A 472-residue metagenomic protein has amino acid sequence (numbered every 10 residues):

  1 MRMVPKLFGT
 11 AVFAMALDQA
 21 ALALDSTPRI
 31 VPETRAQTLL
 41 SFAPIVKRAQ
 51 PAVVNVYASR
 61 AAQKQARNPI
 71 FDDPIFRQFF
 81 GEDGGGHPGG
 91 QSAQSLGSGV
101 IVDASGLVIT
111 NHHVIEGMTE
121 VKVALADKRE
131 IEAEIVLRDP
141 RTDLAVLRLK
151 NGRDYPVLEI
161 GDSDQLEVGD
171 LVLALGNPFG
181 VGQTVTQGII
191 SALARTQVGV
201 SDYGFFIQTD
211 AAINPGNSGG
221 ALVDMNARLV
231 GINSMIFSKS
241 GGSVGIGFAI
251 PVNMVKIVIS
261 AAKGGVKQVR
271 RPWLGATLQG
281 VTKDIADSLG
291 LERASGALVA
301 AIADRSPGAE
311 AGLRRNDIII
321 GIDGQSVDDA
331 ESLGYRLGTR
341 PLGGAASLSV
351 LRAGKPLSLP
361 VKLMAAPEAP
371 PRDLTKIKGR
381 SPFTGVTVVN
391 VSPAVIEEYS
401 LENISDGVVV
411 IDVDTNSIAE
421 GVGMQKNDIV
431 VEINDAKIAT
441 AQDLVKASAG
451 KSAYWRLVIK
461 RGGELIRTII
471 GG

Functional and structural regions predicted by a protein language model:
R2-K6, A20-D25, R29, E33 (+10 more regions): C-terminal recognition in membrane/secretory proteostasis and scaffolding
G9-Q19: Bacterial N-terminal signal peptides
P28-I30, R35, F42, Q63-N68 (+7 more regions): Active-site loop architecture of trypsin-fold serine endopeptidases
A61, A104, T119, R138-T142 (+4 more regions): Short, conserved beta-turn/loop elements at beta-strand boundaries and strand-helix junctions
A61-D83, K376: Short Gly/aromatic-enriched secondary-structure transition segments
N68, D72, D103-S105, I109-D143 (+2 more regions): Catalytic-histidine neighborhood of serine endopeptidases, predominantly the chymotrypsin-like S1/PA family
G85-S105: Alpha-helix-centered segments that form part of catalytic cores
L107, R129, D162-G182, A262: Short glycine/Trp-rich loop-beta-loop segment that forms part of the substrate-binding cleft
